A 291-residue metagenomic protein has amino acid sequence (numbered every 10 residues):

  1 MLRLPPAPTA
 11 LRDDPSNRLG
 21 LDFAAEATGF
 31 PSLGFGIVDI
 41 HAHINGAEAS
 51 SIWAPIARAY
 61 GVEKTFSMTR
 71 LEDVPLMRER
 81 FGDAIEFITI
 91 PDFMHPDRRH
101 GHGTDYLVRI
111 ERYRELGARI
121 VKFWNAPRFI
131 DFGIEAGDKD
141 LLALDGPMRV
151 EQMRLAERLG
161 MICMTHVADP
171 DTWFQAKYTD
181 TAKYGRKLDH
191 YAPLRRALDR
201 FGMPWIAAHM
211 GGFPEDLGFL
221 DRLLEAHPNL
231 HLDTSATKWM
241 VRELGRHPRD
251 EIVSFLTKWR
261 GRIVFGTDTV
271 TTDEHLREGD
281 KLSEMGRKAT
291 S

Functional and structural regions predicted by a protein language model:
M1-F87, T104: An N-terminally biased module of ancient metal coordination in phosphate/nucleic-acid-related enzymes
L2-R18, G34, A84, F129-D140 (+3 more regions): Active-site gating loops and adjacent loop-to-helix segments of metal-dependent hydrolytic enzymes
G29-P31, A54-A59, V74-E86, V108-A118 (+4 more regions): Acidic (Asp/Glu)-rich catalytic clusters
I37-A42, K64-S67, I85-I90, V121-F123 (+4 more regions): Hydrophobic faces of well-ordered beta-strands that scaffold small-molecule active sites in alpha/beta enzyme cores
H43-S50, T65-V74, M94-D105, D131 (+4 more regions): Acidic-and-aromatic substrate-binding clefts and catalytic sites of carbohydrate-active enzymes
E48, P204-S291: H/E-rich (His + Asp/Glu) clusters that bind or coordinate divalent metals
S50-S51, R78, R99-H100, Q175-A197 (+2 more regions): Distinct, well-ordered alpha-helical segments
L71-G185, H231-K238: Active-site gating/metal-coordination segments in enzymes
